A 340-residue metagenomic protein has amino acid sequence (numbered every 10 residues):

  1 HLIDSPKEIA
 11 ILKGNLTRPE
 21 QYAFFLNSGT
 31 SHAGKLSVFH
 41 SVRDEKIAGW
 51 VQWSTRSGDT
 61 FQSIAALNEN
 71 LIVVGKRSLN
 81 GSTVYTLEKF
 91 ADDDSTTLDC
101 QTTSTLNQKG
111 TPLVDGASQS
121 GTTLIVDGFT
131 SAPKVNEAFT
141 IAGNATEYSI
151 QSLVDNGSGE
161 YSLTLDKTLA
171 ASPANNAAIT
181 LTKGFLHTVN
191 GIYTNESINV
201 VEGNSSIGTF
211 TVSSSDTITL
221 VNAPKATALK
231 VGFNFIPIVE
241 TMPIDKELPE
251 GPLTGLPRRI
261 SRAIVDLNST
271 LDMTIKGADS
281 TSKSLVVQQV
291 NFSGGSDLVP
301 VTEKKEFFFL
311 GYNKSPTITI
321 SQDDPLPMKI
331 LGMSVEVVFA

Functional and structural regions predicted by a protein language model:
H1, N80-S197, F210: Autoprocessing Asn-cyclization modules and mimics
H1-N107, G184-S206: Beta-sheet-dominated scaffold domains
L36, V231, A263, I318: Hydrophobic, well-ordered secondary-structure elements that form the walls of internal hydrophobic environments
S63, D127, L165-D166, H187-T188 (+2 more regions): Exposed aromatic-hydrophobic patches
K89-S95, T182-L186, F235-I275, D323-A340: Exposed low-complexity, polar/acidic, P/S/T/G-rich flexible segments that act as propeptides, protease-susceptible
P173-G184, T194-G203, F210-E247, Q322-V337: Surface-exposed interaction regions enriched in Ser/Thr/Asp/Glu that occur as long low-complexity tracts or repetitive
L220-N222, N291-P327, L331-E336: Beta-sandwich interaction modules
L271-V287: Short, surface-exposed beta-strand/strand-loop-strand elements in extracellular ectodomains
